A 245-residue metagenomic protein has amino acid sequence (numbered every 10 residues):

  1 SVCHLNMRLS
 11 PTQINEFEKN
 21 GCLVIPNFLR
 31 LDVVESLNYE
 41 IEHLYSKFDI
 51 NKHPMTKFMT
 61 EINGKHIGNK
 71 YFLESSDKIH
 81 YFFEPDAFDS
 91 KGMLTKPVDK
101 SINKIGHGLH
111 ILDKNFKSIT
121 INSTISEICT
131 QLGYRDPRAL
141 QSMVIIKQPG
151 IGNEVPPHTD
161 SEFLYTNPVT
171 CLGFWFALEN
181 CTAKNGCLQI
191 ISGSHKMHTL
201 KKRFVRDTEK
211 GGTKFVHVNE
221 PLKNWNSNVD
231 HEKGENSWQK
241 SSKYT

Functional and structural regions predicted by a protein language model:
H4-K19, P26-V155: Non-heme Fe(II)-dependent double-stranded beta-helix
N15, C181-T245: Double-stranded beta-helix
C22-V24, G173-A177, K243: Conserved hydrophobic/aromatic beta-strand scaffold that supports enzyme active sites
V24-N27, R138-Q141, G173, C187-I190: A structural signal for short, well-ordered beta-strand segments and their strand-loop junctions that often border
I146, F176-A177, I190: Hydrophobic side chains in beta-strands
V155-E162: Histidine-centered catalytic micro-motifs
Y165-A183: Short, conserved beta-strand element in jelly-roll/cupin
